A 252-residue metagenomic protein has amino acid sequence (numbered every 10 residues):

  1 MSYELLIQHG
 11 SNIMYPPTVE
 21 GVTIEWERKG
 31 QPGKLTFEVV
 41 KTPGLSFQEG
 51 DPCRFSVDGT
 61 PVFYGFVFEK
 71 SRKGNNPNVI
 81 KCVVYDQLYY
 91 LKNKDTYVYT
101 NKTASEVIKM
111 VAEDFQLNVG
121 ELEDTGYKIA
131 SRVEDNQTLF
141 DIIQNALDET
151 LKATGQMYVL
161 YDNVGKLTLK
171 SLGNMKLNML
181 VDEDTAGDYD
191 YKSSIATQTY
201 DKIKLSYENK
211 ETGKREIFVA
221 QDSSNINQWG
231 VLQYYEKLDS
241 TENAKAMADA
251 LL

Functional and structural regions predicted by a protein language model:
M1-K94, V181-K192: Assembly/oligomerization scaffold segments
S2, Q144, M157-Y158, D162-L252: Acidic, small/polar-enriched beta strand-loop surface segments
H9-Y15, E27-P32, V39-L45, F55-P61 (+4 more regions): Short linear motifs at secondary-structure transitions and domain/linker junctions
T42, R72, Y89, Q116 (+2 more regions): Residue-level marker of positions within ordered structural domains that often coincide with functionally constrained
S46-Q48, K152-T154, A196-Q198: Short solvent-exposed loop/turn micro-motifs enriched in small/polar/acidic residues
N78-S194: Charged- and aromatic-enriched interaction segments used to assemble and dock large macromolecular complexes
